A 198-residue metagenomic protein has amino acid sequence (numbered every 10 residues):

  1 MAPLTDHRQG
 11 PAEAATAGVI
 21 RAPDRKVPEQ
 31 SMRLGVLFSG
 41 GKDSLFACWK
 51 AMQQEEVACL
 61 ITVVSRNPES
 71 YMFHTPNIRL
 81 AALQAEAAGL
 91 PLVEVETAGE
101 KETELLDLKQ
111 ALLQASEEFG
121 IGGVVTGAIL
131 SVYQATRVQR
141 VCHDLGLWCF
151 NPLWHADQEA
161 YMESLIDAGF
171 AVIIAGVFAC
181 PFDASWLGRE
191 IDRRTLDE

Functional and structural regions predicted by a protein language model:
P3-L4, T16-A175: ATP-dependent adenylation/nucleotidyltransferase module used to activate substrates
G176-C180: A short, aromatic/hydrophobic, helix- or strand-capping loop or linear motif that either lines the entrance/gate
P181-E198: A conserved mid-domain beta-alpha-beta active-site/ligand-binding segment of alpha/beta enzyme cores
